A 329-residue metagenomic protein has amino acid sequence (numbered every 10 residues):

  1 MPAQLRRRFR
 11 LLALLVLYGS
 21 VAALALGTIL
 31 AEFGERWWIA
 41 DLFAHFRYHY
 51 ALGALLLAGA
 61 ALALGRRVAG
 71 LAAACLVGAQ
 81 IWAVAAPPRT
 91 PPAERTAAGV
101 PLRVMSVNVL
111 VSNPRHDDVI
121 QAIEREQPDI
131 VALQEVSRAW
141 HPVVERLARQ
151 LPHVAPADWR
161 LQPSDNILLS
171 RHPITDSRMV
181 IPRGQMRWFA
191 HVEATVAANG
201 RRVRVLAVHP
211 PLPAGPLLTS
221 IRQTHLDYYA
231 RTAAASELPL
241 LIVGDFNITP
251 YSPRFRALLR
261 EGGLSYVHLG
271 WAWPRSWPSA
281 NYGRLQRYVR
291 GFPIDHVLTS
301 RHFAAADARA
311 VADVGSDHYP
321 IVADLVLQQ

Functional and structural regions predicted by a protein language model:
M1-R10: Short, Lys/Arg-rich, polar N-terminal cytosolic tail immediately upstream of the first transmembrane signal-anchor
F9-L15, G19, A74, G78: Alpha-helical hydrophobic membrane-insertion segments
L14-L62: Membrane-embedded alpha-helical segments of integral membrane proteins
Y50, R66-A69: Membrane-helix interface segments
A63, L71-R125, P142: N-terminal signal-anchor transmembrane helix
V104-M105, L110-E124, A132-Q329: Soluble catalytic domains of enzymes that build or remodel membrane lipids, polysaccharides, and related
P128: Internal catalytic or translocation cores that form aromatic/hydrophobic pockets or channels for amphipathic metabolites
